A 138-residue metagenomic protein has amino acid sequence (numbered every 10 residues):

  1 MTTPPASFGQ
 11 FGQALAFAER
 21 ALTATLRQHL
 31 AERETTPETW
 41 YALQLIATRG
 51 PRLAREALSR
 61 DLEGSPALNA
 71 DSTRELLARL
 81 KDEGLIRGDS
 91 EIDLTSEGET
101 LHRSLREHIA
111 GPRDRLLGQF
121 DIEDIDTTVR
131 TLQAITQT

Functional and structural regions predicted by a protein language model:
M1-R33, P37: N-terminal leader segment of winged-helix/HTH proteins
M1-T3, R52-L53, A57, D126 (+1 more regions): C-terminal regulatory/oligomerization modules of transcriptional regulators
Q13-A16, Q44, Q137: Generic alpha-helical structural context detector
A14, E38, A42, S72 (+2 more regions): Residue-level detector of well-ordered alpha-helical segments, enriched for hydrophobic/aromatic packing positions
T25-S72: N-terminal helix-turn-helix DNA-binding core of bacterial DNA-binding proteins
A47-P51, L85, T136: Short alpha-helix boundary/capping elements
E75-R130: Charged, amphipathic alpha-helical coiled-coil/dimerization segments
